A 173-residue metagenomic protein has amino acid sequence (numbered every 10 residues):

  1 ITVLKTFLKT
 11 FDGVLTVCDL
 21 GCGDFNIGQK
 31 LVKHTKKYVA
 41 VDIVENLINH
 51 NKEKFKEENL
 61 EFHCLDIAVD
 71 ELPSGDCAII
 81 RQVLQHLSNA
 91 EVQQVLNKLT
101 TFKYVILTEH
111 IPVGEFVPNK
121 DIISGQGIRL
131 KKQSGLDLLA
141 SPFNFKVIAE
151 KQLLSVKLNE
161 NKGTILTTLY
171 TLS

Functional and structural regions predicted by a protein language model:
I1-G75, L87-S173: Class I (Rossmann-like) S-adenosyl-L-methionine-dependent methyltransferase catalytic domain, capturing the SAM-binding
I79: A conserved beta-strand element that flanks and buttresses the S-adenosyl-L-methionine
V83: Hydrophobic adenine-recognition pocket in adenosine-nucleotide-binding enzymes
